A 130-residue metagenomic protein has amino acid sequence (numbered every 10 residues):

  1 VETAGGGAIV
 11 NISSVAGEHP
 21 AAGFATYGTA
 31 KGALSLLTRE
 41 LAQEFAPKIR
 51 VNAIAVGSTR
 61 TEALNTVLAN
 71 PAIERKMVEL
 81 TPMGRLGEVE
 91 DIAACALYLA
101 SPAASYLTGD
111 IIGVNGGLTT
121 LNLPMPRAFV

Functional and structural regions predicted by a protein language model:
E2-T3, F45-P47, T59, A100: A short hydrophobic alpha-helix cap/turn motif
V10, V51-I54, L64, G109 (+1 more regions): Hydrophobic structural elements of the Rossmann-like NAD(P)H-binding subdomain that define the short-chain
S14: Residue(s) in the substrate-gating loop at a strand-loop-helix junction that position the organic substrate next
E18, A55-T66: Short, flexible catalytic-loop segment of classical short-chain dehydrogenase/reductase
H19, L97, T108-V130: Short C-terminal tail/terminal secondary-structure segment of NAD(P)H-dependent dehydrogenase/reductase domains
A30, T38: Active-site helix of classical SDR
A42-P47, S105: Alpha-helical segment proximal to the catalytic Tyr-Lys
A53, A72-A103, L107, V114-G116: C-terminal helical subdomain
